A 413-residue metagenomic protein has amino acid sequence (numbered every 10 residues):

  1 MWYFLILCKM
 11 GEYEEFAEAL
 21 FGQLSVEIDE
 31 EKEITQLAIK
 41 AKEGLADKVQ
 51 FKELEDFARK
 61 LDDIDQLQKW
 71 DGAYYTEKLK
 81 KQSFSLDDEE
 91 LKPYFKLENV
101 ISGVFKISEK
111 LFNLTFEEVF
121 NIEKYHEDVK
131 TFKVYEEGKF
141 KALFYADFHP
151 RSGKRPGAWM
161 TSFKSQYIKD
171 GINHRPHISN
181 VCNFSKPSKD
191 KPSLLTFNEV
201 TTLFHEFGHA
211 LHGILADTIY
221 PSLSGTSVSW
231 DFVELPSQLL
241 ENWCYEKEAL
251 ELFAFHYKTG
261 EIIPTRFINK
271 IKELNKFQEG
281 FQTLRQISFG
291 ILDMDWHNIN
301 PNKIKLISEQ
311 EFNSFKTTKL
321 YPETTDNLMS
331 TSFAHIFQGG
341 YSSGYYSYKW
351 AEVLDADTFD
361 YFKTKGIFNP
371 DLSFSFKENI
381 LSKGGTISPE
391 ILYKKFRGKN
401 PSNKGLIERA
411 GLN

Functional and structural regions predicted by a protein language model:
W2-N183, V233, N242-H297, L306-Q310 (+1 more regions): Active-site-proximal, well-structured secondary-structure segments within enzyme catalytic domains
L7, I214-S224, F359-T364: Glycine-rich phosphate/pyrophosphate-binding loops and their adjacent beta-strand/loop elements at enzyme active sites
L91-L97, D190-T196, L223-S224, N275-E279 (+2 more regions): Active-site rim elements
F197-G213, S237, E352: Active-site recognition of the HExxH zinc-binding catalytic motif
F204, G280-I299, Y321, D326 (+2 more regions): C-terminal substrate/ligand-recognition segments
I219-L235, L240-E241, I367, D371-L381: Substrate-binding beta-hairpin/strand module that engages nucleic acids
I307-N327: Long amphipathic alpha-helical segments
I367-N413: C-terminal amphipathic alpha-helical interaction region
